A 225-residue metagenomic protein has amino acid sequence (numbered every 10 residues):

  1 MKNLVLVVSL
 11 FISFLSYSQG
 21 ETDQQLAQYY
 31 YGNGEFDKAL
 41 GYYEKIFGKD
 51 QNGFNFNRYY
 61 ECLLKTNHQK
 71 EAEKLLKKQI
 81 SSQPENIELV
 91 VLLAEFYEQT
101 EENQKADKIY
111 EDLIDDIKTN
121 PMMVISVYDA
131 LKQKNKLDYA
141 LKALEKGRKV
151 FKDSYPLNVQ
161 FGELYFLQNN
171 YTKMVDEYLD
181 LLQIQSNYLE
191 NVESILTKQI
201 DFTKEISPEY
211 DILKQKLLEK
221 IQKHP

Functional and structural regions predicted by a protein language model:
S16-K74, I80, P84-E88, K108 (+2 more regions): N-terminal leader/linker segments that initiate helical-solenoid repeat arrays
K45-I46, K78-Q79, D112-L113, K146-G147 (+2 more regions): Canonical positions in the second alpha-helix
D50-Q51, P84, K118, K152 (+2 more regions): Short coil turns that delineate tetratricopeptide repeat
R58-Y59, L92, S126-V127, Q160 (+1 more regions): Canonical tetratricopeptide repeat
